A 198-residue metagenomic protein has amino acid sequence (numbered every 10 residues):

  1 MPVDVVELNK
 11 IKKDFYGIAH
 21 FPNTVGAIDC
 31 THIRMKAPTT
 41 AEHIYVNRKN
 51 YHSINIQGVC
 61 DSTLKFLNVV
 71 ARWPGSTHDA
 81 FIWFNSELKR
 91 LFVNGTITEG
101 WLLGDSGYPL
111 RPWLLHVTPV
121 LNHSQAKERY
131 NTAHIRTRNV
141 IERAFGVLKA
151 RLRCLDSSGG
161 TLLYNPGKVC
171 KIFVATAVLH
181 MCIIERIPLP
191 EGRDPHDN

Functional and structural regions predicted by a protein language model:
M1-N198: Short, well-ordered secondary-structure "scaffold" segments embedded in the functional core of diverse domains
